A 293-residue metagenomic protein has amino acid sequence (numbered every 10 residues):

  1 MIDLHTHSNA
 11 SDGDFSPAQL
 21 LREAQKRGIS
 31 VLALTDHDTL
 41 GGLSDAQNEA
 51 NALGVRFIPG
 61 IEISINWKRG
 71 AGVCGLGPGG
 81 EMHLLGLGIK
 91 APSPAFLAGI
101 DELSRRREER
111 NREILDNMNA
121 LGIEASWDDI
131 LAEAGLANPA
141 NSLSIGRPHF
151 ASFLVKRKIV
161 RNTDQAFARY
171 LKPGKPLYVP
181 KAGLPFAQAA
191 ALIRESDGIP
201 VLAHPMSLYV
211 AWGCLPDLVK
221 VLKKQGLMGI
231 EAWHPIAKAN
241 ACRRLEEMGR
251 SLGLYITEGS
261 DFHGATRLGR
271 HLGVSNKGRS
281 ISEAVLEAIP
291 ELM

Functional and structural regions predicted by a protein language model:
M1-G80, Y170-K172, L184-L192, S196-R267 (+1 more regions): An N-terminally biased module of ancient metal coordination in phosphate/nucleic-acid-related enzymes
N51-P216, R279-A288: Extended substrate/RNA-proximal surfaces in nucleic-acid metabolism proteins
S260-M293: Catalytic core of soluble alpha/beta enzymes
